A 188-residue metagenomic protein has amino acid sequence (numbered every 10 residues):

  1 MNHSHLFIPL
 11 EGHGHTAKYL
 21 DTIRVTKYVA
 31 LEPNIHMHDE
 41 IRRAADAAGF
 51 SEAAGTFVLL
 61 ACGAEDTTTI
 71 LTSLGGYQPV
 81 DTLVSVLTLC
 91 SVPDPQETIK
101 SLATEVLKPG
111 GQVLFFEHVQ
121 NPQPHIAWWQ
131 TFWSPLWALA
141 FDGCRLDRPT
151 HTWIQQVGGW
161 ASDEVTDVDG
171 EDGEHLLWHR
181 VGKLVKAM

Functional and structural regions predicted by a protein language model:
F7-I70: Class I SAM-dependent methyltransferase SAM/SAH-binding core
E65-L83: A short acidic, Gly/Pro-enriched loop at the edge of an enzyme's catalytic core that lines a small-molecule cofactor
L83-L89, F116: Residues lining the SAM
S91-T104: A short, conserved alpha-helix within the catalytic core of class I
P109-V119: Conserved beta-strand signature within the Rossmann-like core of class I S-adenosyl-L-methionine
I126-F141: Short, glycine-/aromatic-enriched active-site segment of Class I SAM-dependent methyltransferases
D142-G159: Short alpha-helix
G158, D163-M188: Core SAM-dependent methyltransferase catalytic element
